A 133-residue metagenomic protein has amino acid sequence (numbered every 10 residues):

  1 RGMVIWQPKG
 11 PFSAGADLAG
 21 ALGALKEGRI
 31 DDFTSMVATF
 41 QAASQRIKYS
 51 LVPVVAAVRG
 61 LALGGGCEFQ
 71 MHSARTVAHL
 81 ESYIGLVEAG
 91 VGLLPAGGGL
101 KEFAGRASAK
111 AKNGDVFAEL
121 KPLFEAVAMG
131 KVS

Functional and structural regions predicted by a protein language model:
R1-D31, A38-A57, H79-Y83: A structural preference for short, pocket-lining loop segments at secondary-structure junctions
A38, A42-Q45, E68-M71, K101 (+2 more regions): Feature representing long, continuous alpha-helical segments
Q41, G64, G97: Glycine-rich phosphate-binding loop at the start of an alpha helix
Q45-V91, L123: Glycine-rich beta-to-alpha active-site loop
V91-G98: Acyl-CoA/ACP chain-elongation machinery
S108-S133: Amphipathic alpha-helical segments at domain termini/boundaries
